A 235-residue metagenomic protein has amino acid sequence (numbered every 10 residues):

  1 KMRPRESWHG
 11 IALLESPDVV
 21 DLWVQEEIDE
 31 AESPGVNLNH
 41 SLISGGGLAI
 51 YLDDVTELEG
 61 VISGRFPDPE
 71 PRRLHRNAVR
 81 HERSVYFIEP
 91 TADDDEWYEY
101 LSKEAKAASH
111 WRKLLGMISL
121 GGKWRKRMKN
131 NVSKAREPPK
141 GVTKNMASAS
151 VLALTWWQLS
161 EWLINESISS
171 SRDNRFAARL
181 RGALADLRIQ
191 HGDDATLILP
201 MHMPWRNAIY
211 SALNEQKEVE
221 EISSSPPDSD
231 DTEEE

Functional and structural regions predicted by a protein language model:
K1-E235: Compositional signal for N-terminal targeting/processing segments
